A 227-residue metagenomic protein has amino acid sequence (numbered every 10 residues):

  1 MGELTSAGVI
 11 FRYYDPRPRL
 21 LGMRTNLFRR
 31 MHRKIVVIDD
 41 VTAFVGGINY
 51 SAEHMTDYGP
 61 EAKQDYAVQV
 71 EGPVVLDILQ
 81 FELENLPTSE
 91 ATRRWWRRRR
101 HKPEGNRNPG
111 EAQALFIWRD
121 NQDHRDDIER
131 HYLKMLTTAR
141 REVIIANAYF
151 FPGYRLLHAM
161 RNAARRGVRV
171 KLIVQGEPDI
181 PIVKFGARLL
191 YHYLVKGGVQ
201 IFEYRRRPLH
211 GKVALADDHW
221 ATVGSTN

Functional and structural regions predicted by a protein language model:
M1-N227: Charged, low-complexity intrinsically disordered terminal segments
